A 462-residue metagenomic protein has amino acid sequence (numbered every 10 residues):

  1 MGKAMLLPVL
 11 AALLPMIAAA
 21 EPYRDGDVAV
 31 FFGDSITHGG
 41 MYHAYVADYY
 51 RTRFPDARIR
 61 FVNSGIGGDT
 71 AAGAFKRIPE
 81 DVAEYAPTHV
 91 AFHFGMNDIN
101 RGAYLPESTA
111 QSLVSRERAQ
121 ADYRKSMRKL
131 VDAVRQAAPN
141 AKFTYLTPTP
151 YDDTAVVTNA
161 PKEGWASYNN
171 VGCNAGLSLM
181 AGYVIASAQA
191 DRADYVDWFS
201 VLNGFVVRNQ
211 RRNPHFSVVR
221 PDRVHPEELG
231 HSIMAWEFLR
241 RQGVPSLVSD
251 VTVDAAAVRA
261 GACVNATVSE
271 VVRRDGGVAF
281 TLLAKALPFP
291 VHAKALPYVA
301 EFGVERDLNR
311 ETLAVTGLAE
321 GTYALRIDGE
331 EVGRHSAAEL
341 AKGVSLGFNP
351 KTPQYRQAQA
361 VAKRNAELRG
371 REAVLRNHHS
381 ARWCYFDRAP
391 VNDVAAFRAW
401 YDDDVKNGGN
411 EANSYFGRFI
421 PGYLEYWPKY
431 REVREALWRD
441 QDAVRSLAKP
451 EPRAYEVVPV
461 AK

Functional and structural regions predicted by a protein language model:
G2-K3, A133: Transmembrane alpha-helical segments of multipass membrane enzymes and assembly factors that act on membrane-embedded
A4-P15: Bacterial N-terminal signal peptides
A18-A20: Boundary at the C-terminal end of the N-terminal hydrophobic targeting segment
P22-R24: Short, flexible hinge/linker loops that cap or flank conserved catalytic cores
D27-M41, G67-T70: Catalytic nucleophile-elbow at a beta strand-turn-alpha helix junction centered on a G-D-S/GDSL motif, marking
F31-F32, N63, Y145: A structural signal for the hydrophobic beta-strands that form the central parallel beta-sheet of Rossmann-like
A44-R60, D69-S232, W236-K462: Alpha-helical cap/lid subdomain in secreted, periplasmic, or secretory-pathway luminal O-acyl-processing enzymes
